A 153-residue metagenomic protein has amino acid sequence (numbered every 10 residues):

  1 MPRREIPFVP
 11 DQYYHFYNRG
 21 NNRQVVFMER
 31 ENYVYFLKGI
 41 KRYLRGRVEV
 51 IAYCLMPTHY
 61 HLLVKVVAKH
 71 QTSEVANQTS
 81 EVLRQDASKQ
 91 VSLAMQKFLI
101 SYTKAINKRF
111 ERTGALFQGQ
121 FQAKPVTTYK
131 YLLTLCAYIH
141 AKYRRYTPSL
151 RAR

Functional and structural regions predicted by a protein language model:
M1-R153: Short catalytic/metal-binding and nucleic-acid-binding patches
